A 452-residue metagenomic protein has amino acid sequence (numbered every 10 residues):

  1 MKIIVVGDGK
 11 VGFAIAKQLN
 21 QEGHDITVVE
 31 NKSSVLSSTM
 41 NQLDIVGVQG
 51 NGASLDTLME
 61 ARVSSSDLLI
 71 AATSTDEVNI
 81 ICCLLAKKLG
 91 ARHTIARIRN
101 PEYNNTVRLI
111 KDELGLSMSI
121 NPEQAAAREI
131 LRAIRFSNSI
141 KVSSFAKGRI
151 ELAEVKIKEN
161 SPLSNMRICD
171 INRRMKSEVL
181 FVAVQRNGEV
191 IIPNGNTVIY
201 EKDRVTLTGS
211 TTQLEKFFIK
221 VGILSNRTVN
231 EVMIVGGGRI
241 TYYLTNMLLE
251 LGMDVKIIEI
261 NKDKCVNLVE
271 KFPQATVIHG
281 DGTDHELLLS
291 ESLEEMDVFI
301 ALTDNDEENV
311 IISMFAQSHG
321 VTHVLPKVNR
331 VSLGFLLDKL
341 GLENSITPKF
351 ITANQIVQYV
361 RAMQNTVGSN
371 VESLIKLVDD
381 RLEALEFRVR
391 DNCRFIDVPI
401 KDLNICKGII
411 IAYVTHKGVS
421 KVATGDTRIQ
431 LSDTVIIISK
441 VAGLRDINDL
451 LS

Functional and structural regions predicted by a protein language model:
M1-S452: Cytosolic regulatory regions of ion transport systems
